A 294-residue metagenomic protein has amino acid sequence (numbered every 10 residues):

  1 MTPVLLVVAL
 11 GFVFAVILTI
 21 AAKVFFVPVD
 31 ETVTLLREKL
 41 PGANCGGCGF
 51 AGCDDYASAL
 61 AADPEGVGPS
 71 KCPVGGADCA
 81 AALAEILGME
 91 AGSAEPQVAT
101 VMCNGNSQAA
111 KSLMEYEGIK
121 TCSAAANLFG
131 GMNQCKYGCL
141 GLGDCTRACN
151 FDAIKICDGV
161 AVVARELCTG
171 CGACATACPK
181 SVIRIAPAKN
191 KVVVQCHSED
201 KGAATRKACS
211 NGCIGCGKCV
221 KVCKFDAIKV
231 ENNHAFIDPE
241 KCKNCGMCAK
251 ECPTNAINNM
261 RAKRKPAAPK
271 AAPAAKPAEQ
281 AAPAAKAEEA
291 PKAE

Functional and structural regions predicted by a protein language model:
M1-V222, D226, E251, N255-N258 (+2 more regions): Ferredoxin-type iron-sulfur electron-transfer modules and their immediate structural context
D200-K201, V230-H234: Cys/His-clustered metal-coordination modules, chiefly Zn-binding fingers
